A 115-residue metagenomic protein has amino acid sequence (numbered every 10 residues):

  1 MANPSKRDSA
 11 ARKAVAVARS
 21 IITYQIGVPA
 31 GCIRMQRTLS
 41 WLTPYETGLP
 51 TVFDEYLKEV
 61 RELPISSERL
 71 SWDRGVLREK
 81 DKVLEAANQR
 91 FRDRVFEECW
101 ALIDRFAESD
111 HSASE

Functional and structural regions predicted by a protein language model:
M1-E115: Acidic, Ser/Pro/Thr-rich low-complexity regulatory regions and the short amphipathic helical interaction modules they
